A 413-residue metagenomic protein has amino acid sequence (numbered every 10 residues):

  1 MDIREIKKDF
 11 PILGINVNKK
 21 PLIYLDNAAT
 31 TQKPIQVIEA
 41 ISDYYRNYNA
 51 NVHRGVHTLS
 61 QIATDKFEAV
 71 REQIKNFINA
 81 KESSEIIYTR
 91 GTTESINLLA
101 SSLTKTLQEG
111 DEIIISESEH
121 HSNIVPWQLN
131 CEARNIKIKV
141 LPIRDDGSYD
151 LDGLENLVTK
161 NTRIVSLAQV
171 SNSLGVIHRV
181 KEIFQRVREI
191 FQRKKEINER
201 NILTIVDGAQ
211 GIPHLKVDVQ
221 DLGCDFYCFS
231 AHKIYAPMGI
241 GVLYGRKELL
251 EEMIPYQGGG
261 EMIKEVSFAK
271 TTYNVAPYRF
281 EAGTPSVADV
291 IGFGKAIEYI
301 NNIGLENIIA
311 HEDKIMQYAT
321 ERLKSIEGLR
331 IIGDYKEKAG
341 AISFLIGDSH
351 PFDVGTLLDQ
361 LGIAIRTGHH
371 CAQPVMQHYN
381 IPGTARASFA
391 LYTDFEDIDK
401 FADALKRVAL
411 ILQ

Functional and structural regions predicted by a protein language model:
M1-Q413: Pyridoxal 5′-phosphate
